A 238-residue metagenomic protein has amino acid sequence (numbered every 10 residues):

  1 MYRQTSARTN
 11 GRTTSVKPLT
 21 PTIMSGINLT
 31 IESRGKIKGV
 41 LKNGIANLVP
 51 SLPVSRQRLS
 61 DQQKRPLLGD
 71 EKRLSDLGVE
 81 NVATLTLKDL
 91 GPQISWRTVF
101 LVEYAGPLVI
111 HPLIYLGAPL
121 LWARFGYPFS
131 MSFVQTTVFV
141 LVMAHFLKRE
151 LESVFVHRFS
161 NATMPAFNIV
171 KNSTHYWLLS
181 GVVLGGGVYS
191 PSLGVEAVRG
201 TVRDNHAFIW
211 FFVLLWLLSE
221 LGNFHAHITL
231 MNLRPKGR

Functional and structural regions predicted by a protein language model:
M1-L19, I27, I37-K38: Intrinsically disordered, low-complexity cytosolic terminal tails
T20-N43, L48-R238: Membrane-anchoring alpha-helices and their flanking helix-loop junctions
